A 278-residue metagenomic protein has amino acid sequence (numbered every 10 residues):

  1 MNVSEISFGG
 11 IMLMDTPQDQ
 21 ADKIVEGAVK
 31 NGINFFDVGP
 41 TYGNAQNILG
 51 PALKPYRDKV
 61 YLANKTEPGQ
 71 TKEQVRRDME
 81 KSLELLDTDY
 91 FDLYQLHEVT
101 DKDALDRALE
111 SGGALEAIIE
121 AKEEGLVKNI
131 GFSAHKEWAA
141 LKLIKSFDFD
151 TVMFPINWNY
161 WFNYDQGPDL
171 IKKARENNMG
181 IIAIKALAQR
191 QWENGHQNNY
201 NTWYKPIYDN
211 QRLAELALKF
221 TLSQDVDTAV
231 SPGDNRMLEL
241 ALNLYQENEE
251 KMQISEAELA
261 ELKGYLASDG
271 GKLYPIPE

Functional and structural regions predicted by a protein language model:
M1-V60: N-terminal binding-site loop/beta-alpha segment at the start of enzyme catalytic domains that lines or forms
S7-D19, N64-Q74, L105-R107, Y200-Q211: Active-site mouth loops of central-metabolism enzymes
F8, A28, F36, L49 (+8 more regions): Conserved, mostly hydrophobic/aromatic
D15-V29, T71-D87, H135-I144, L213-L218: Short, acidic/polar
V29-K30, L49-D58, E80-D89, L143-F147 (+1 more regions): Acidic (Asp/Glu)-rich catalytic clusters
K59-T71, L93-H97: A short, structured active-site edge motif that brings together acidic residues
L83-L105: Active-site groove signature of glycoside hydrolases
V99-E278: Beta/alpha (TIM)-barrel catalytic core signal, keyed to glycine-rich beta->alpha loops juxtaposed to Asp/Glu that bind
